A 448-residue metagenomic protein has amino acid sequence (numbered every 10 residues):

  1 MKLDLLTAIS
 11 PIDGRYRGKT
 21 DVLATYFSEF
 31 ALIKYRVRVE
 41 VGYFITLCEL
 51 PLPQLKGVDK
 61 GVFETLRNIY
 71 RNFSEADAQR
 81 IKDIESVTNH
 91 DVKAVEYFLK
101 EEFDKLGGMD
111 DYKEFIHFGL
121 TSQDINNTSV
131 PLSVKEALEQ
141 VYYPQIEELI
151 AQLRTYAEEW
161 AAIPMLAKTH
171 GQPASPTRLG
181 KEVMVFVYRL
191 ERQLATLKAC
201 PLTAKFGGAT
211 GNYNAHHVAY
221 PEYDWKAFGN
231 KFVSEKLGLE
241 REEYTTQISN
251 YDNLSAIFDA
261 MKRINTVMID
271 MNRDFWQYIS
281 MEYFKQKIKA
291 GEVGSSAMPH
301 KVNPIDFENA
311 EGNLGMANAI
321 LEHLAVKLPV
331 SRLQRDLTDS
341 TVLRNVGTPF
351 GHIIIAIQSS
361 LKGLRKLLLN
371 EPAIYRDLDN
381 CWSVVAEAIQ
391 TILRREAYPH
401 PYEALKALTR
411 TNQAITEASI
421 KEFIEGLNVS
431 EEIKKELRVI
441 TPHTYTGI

Functional and structural regions predicted by a protein language model:
M1-Y213, Y220-F232, G294, F307-N309 (+4 more regions): A helix-coil-helix interface module used to build multimeric assemblies and to scaffold catalytic/cofactor sites
K2-E29, E64-R71, V293-I448: Catalytic-core signal marking the mid-to-C-terminal active-site face
Y43-T46, E102, L149, L153-Y156 (+12 more regions): Amphipathic alpha-helices that form helix-helix packing interfaces
V134-K135, Y142, V183, N250 (+4 more regions): Amphipathic alpha-helical coiled-coil segments and their boundaries
E158-A161, L202, W276, Y283 (+3 more regions): Alpha-helical coiled-coil oligomerization motifs
K181, S255-R263, A388-R395: Short, well-ordered beta-strand elements within core beta-sheets of diverse protein domains
Q193, E240-E242, T246-R332: Glycine-rich anion/phosphate-binding loop at the beta-strand->alpha-helix junction
Y223-Q247, Y251: Active-site-adjacent "gating/activation" loops or surface patches in catalytic cores
